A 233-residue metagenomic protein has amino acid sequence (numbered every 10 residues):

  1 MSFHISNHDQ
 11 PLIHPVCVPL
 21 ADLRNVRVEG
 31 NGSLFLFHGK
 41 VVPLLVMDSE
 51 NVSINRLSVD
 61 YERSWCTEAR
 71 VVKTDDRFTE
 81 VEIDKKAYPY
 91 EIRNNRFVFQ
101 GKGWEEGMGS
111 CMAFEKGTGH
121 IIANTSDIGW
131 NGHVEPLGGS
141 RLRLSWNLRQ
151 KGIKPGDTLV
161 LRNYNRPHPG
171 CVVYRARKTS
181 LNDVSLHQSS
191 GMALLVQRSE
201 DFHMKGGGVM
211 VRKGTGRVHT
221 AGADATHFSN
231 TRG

Functional and structural regions predicted by a protein language model:
S2-R27, L36-N55, E62-D84, Y164-A176 (+2 more regions): Extracellular beta-strand-rich solenoid/capping regions of secreted or surface-exposed proteins that bind or remodel
R27-G30, V52-R56, P155-G156, K178-D183 (+2 more regions): All-beta strand scaffolds that present successive hydrophobic residues in beta-strands
V28, C66-D76, M112-F114, G119-G138: Short, exposed beta-strand/loop patches in secreted or surface proteins that constitute
S58-D60, A87-D127, L148-G170, A176: Extended Gly/Ser/Thr-rich low-complexity repeat segments, especially those forming or decorating extracellular
R77-K86, A123, G132-R149: Generic recognition of long tandem-repeat/solenoid scaffolds
W146-Q150, H187, M192-L195, H203-G206: Charge-rich, low-hydrophobicity low-complexity segments
S199-G233: Long amphipathic alpha-helical scaffold regions
